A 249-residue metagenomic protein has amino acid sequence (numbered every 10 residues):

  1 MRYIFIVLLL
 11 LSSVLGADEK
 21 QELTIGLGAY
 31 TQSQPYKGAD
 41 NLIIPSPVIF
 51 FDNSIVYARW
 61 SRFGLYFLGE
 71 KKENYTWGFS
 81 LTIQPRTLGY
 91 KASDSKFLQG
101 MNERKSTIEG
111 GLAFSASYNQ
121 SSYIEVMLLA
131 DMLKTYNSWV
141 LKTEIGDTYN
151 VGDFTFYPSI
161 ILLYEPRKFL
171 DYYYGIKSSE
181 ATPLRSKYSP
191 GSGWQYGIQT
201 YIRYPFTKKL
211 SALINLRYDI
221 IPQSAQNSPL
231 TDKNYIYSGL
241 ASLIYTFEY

Functional and structural regions predicted by a protein language model:
M1-E22, G38, S228-L230, Y249: Cleavable N-terminal export/targeting peptides
D18-Y66: Short glycine/proline- and aromatic-enriched beta-strand/turn motifs that initiate or cap beta-hairpins
Q21, N41-P47, Y75, R104-G110 (+3 more regions): Residues that define the transmembrane beta-barrel architecture of outer-membrane proteins
L23, I55-A58, W77, Q120-I124 (+3 more regions): Repeated loop/turn-to-beta-strand initiation elements of outer-membrane beta-barrel proteins
I25, P47, L112, V126 (+4 more regions): Membrane-embedded beta-strands of outer-membrane beta-barrel proteins, especially the hydrophobic/small aromatic
I25-T31, W60-R62, L81-P85, L112 (+4 more regions): Transmembrane beta-barrel strands of outer-membrane/channel proteins
A29-Q32, D94-F97, V126-L128, E180-S186 (+1 more regions): Extracytoplasmic loops and strand-loop junctions of Gram-negative outer membrane beta-barrel proteins
Y66, D131-A212, Y218-A225, L230-D232 (+1 more regions): Outer-membrane beta-barrel transmembrane domain signature
